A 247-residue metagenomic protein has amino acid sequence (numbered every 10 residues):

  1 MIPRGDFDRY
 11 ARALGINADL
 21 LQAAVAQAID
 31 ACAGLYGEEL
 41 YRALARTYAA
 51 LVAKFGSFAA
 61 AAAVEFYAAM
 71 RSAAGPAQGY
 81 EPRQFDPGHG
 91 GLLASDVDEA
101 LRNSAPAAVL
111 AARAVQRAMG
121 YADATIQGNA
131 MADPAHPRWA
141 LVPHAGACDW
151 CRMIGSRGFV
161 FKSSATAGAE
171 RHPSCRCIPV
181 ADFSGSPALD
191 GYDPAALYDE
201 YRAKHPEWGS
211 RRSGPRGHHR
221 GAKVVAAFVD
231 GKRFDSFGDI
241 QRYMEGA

Functional and structural regions predicted by a protein language model:
M1-E38, A124-A247: Activation/maturation switch segments at domain boundaries
M1-M131: N-terminal alpha-helical interaction blocks
